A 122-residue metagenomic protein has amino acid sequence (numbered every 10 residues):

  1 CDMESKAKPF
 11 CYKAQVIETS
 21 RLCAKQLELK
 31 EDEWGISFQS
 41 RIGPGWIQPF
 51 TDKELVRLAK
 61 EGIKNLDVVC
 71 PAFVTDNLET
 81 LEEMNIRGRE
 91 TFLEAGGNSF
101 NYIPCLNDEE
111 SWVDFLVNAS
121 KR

Functional and structural regions predicted by a protein language model:
C1-R122: Extended amphipathic ligand-handling, pore-lining, and cofactor/metal-binding catalytic surfaces
